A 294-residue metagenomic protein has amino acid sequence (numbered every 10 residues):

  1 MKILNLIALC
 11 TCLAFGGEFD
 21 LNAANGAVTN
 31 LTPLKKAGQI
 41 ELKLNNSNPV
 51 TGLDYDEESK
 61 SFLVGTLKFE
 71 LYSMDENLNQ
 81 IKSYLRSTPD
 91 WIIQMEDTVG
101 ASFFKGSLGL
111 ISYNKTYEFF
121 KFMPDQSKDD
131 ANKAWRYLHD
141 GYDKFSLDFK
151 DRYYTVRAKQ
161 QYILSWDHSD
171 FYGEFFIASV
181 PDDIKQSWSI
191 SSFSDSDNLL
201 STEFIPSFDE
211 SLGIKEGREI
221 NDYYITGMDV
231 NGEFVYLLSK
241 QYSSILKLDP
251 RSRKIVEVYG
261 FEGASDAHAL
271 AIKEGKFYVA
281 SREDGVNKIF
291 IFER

Functional and structural regions predicted by a protein language model:
M1-E18: Classical Sec-dependent N-terminal signal peptides that target proteins to the secretory pathway
A24-N45, S83-Q94, D129-A158, S196-N221 (+1 more regions): Surface-exposed loop and turn segments in beta-propeller and other repeat-based domains that flank or scaffold
L44-E57, P89-F104, K144-D170, S211-N231 (+1 more regions): Beta-rich, blade/repeat-based domains predominating in secreted/periplasmic proteins but also intracellular
N46, F62-K68, F103, L110-K115 (+4 more regions): Conserved beta-strand positions in repeat-built beta-propeller and related beta-rich domains
V64-R86: Beta-propeller domains
E70-S73, T116-M123, I184-S191, S243-L246 (+1 more regions): Structural motif
D75-N79, M123-S127, S194-N198, D249-R253 (+1 more regions): Short loop/turn segments that connect beta-strands within beta-propeller blades
A269-R294: Blade-level signature of beta-propeller repeat domains, shared across WD40, Kelch, NHL, RCC1 and BNR/Asp-box propellers
